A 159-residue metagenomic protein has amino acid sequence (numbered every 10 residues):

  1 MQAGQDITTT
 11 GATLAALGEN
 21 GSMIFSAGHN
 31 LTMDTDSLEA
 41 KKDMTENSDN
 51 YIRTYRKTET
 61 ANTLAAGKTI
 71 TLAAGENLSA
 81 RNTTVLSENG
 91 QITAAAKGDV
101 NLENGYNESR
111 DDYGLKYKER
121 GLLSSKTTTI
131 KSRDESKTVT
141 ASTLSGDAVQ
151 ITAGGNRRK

Functional and structural regions predicted by a protein language model:
Q2-K159: Binding/recognition "hotspot" determinant
